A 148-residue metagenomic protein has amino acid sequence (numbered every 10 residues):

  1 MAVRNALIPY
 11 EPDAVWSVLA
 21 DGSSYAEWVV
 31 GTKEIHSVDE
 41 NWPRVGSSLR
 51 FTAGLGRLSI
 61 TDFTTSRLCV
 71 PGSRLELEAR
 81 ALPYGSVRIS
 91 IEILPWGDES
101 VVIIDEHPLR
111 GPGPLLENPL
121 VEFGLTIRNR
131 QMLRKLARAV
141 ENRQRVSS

Functional and structural regions predicted by a protein language model:
M1-E40, R44, S148: Hydrophobic ligand-binding cavity/cleft-lining segments
A2-V3, S59-T64, G85-S90: Short, surface-exposed coil-to-beta transition loops
N5-P9, H36, T52, T65 (+1 more regions): Generic structural detector for well-ordered beta-strands
P12-D13, E40-P43, R67-G72, E92-V101: A short, structured loop/turn motif at beta-sheet edges
S47-G54, L75-L82: Short beta-strand segments that buttress and anchor functional surface loops
G54-I60, R110-G113: Short, cysteine-centered beta-strand-loop-beta hairpins and adjacent loop/turn segments enriched in charged/polar
E78-Q131, S147-S148: Beta-strand/loop substructures that line and gate deep hydrophobic ligand-binding cavities in soluble
N129, L133, A137-Q144: Short amphipathic alpha-helical signal-transduction/dimerization elements
